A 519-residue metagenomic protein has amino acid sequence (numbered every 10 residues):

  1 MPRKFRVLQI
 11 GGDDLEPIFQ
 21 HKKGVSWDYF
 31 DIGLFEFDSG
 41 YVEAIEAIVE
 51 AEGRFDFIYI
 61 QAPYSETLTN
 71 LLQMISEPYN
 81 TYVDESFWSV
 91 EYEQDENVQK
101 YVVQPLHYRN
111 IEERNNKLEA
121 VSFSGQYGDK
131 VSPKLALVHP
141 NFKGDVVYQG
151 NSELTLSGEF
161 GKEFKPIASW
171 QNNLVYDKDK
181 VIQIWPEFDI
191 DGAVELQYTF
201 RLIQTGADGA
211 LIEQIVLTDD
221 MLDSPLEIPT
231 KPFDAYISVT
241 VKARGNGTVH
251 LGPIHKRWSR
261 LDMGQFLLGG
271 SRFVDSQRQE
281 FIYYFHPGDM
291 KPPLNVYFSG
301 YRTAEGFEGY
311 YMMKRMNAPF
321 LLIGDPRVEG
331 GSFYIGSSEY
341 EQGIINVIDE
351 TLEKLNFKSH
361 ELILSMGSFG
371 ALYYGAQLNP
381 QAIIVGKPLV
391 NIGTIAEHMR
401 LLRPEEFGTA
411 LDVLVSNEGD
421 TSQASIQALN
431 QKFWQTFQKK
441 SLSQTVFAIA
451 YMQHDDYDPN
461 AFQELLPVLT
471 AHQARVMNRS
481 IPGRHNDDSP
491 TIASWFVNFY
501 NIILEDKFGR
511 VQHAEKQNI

Functional and structural regions predicted by a protein language model:
G12-R54, Q277-H286, A428-T436: A short, well-structured beta->alpha microelement
Q126-S271: Beta-strand-enriched, solvent-exposed domains that form extended recognition/catalytic surfaces
K291-G300: Short beta-strand element of the alpha/beta-hydrolase
N317-E329: Conserved alpha/beta-hydrolase
Y334-K354: Alpha/beta-hydrolase active-site loop
L362-A371: Gly/Ala-rich beta-loop-alpha elbow adjacent to hydrolase catalytic centers
Q377-N417: Hydrolase active-site cap/lid region
P404-N478, H485-D488, A493-E515: The feature captures the conserved acid-bearing segment of alpha/beta-hydrolase catalytic domains
